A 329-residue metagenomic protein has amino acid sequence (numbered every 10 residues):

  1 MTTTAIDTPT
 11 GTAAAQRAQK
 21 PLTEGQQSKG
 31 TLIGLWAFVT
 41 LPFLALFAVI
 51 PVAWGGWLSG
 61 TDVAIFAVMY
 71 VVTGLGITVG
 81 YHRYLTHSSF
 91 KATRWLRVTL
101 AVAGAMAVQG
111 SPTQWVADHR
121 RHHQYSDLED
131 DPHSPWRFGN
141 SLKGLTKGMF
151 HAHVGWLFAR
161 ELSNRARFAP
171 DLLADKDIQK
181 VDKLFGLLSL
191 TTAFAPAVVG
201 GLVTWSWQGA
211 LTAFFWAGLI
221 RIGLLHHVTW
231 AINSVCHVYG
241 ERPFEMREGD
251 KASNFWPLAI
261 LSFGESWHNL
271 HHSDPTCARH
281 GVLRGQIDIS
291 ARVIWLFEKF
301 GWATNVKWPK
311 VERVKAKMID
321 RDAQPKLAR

Functional and structural regions predicted by a protein language model:
M1-W230, V235, C277-R329: Non-catalytic, topology-defining segments of multipass membrane proteins
S89, V238-P243: Helix-loop boundary elements of multi-pass alpha-helical membrane proteins
A169-D177, E241-W267, S273: Active-site-proximal inter-transmembrane loops
Y239, G264-E265, H271-H272, A278 (+1 more regions): Short leucine-rich amphipathic alpha-helical surface patches
